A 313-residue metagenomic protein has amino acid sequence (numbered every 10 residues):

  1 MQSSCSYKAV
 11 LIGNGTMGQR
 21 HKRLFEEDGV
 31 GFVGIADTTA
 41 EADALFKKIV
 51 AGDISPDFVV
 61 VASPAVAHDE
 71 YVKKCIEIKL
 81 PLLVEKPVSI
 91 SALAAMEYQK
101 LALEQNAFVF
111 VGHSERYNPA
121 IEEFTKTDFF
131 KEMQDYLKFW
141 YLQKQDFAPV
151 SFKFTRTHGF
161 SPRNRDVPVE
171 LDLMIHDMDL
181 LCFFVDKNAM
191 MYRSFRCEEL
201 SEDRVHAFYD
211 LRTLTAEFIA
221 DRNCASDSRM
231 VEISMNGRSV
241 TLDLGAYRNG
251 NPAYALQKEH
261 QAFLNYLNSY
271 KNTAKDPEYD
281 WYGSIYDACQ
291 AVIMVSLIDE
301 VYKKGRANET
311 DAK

Functional and structural regions predicted by a protein language model:
M1-A44, G52: N-terminal Rossmann-like dinucleotide-binding module
M1-S3, A44, K48-A51, F58-S63 (+2 more regions): C-terminal helix-rich "cap/oligomerization" subdomain common to oxidoreductases
H21, A40-L101, H113: Beta-loop-alpha module in the N-terminal Rossmann-like domain of NAD(P)-dependent dehydrogenases, especially those
V33, D57, V150: Conserved acidic residues
S89-G159: A contiguous active-site-proximal alpha/beta segment in oxidoreductase catalytic domains
T157-S226, Y286: Rossmann-like dinucleotide-binding domain that binds NAD(P)(H)
C197-D203, Y209-L267, K271, W281-S284: NAD(P)-dinucleotide binding in Rossmann-like oxidoreductases
